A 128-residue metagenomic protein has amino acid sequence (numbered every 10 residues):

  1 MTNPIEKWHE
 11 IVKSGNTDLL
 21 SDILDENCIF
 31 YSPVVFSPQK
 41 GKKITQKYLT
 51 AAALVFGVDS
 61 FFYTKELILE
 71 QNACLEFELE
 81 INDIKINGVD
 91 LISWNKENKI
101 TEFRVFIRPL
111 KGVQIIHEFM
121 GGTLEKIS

Functional and structural regions predicted by a protein language model:
M1-E10, S32-P33, T45-L49, Q71 (+2 more regions): Short, mixed-charge, low-aromatic patches
T2-E26: Short acidic-aromatic low-complexity motifs
D18, D25-L69: A solvent-exposed, acidic/Ser-Thr-rich amphipathic alpha-helical stretch
L19-S21, C28, G41, T45 (+4 more regions): Hydrophobic pocket/interface hotspot
T50-S128: A beta-strand edge to alpha-helix "cap/lid" segment located at domain peripheries
